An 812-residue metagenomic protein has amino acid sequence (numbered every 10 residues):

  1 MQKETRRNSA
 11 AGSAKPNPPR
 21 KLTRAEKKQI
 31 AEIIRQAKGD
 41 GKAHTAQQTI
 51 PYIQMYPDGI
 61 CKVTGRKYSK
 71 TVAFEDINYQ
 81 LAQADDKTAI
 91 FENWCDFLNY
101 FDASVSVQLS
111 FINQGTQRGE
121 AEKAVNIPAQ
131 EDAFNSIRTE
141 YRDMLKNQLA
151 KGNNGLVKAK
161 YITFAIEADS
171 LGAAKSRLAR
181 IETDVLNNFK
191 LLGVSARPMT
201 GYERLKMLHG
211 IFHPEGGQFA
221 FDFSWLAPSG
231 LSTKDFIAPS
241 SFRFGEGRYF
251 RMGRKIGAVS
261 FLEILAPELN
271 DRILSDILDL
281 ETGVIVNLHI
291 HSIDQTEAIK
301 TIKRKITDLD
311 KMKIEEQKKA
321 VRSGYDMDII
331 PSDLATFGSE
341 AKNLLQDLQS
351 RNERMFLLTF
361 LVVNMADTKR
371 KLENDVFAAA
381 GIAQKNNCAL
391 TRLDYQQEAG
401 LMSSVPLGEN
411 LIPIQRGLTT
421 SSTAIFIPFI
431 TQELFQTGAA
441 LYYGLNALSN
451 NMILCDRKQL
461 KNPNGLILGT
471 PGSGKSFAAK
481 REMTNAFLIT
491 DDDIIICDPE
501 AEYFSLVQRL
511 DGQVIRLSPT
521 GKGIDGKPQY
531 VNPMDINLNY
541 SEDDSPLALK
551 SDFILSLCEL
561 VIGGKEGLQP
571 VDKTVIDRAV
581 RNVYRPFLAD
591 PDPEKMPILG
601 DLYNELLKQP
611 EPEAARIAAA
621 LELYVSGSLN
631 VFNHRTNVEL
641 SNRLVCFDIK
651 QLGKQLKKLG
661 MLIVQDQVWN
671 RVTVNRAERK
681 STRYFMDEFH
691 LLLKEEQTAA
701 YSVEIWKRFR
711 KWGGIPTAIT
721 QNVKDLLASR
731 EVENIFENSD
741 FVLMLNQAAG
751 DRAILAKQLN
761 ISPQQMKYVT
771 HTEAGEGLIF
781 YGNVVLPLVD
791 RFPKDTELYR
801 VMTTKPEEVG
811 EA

Functional and structural regions predicted by a protein language model:
M1-F429: Extended, folded cores of ATP/NTP-driven motor/assembly subunits in large transport and secretion machines
I77, A84-A103, S110, Q114 (+11 more regions): P-loop NTPase motor domains
I467: Hydrophobic anchor at the beta1->P-loop junction of P-loop NTPases
K475: Conserved lysine of the Walker
A478: Hydrophobic positions on the alpha1 helix immediately C-terminal to the Walker A/P-loop
N485-I495: Post-Walker A helix-loop "phosphate-sensing" segment adjacent to the P-loop in P-loop NTPases
R516-G521, F741-G750: Conserved AAA+ ATPase "SRH/arginine-finger" region at the nucleotide-binding site
L759-A812: Conserved P-loop NTPase
